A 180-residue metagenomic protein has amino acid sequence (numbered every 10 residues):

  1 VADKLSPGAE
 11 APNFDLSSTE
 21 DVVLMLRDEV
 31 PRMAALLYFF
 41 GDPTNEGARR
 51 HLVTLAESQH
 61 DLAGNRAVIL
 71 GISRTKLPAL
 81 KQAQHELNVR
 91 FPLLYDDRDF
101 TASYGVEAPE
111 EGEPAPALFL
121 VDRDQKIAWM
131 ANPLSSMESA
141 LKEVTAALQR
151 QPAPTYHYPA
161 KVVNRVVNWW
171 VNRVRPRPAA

Functional and structural regions predicted by a protein language model:
V1-A35, E57, A63-V68, K81-L87 (+2 more regions): Non-globular targeting/processing and membrane-anchoring segments
S18-T19, V121-R123: Short, acidic, Ser/Thr-enriched surface-loop or helix-capping motifs
A34, F39-E57: Conserved redox-active cysteine motifs that mediate thiol-disulfide chemistry, especially di-cysteine Cys-X(1-2)-Cys
T54, R74-K76, D99: Short beta->alpha connector loops
V68-R74: Short internal beta-strands
L70, K81-A115: Short, internal strand/loop/helix patches that form the active-site neighborhood or redox-interaction surface
